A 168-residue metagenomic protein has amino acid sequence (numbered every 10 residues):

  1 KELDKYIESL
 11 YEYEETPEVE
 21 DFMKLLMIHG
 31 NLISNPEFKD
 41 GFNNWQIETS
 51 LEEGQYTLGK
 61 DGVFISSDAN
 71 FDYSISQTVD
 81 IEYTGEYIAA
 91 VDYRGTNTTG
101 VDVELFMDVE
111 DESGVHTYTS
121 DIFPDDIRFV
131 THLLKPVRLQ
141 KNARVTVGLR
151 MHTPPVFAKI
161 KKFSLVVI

Functional and structural regions predicted by a protein language model:
E2-I168: Extracellular and organelle-lumenal recognition/adhesion modules and their flexible linkers in secreted
